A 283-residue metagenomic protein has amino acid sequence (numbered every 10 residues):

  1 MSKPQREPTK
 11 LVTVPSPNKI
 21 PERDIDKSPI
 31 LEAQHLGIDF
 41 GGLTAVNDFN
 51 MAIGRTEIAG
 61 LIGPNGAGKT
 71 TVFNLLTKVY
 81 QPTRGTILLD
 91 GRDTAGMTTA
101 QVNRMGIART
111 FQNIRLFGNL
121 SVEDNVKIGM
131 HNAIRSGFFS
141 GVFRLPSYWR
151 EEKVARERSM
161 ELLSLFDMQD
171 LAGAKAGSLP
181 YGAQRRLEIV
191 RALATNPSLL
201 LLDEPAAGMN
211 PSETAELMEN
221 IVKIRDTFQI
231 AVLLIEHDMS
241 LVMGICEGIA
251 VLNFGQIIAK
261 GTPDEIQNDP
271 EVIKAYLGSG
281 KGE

Functional and structural regions predicted by a protein language model:
S2-E283: Glycine-rich phosphate-binding loops of nucleotide-dependent enzymes
